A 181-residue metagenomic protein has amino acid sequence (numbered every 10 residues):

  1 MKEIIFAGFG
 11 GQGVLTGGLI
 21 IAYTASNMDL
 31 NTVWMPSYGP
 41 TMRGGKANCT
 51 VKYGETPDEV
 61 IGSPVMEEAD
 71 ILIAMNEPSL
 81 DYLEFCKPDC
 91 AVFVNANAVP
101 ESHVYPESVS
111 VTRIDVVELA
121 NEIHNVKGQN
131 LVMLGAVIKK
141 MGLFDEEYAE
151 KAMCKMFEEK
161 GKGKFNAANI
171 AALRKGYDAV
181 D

Functional and structural regions predicted by a protein language model:
M1-D181: Active-site cofactor/cluster-binding pocket
